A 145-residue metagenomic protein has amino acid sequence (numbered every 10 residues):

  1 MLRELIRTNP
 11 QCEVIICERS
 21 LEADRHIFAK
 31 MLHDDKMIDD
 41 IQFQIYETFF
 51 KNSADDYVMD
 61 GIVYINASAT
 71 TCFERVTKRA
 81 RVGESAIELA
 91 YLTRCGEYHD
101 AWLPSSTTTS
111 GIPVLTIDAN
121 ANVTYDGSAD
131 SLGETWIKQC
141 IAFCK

Functional and structural regions predicted by a protein language model:
M1-L21, R25-I38: Conserved nucleotide-sensing/catalytic segment adjacent to the nucleotide-binding pocket in NTP-handling enzymes
L2-I6, E47-K51, D100-P104: Generic structural signal for well-ordered alpha-helical scaffold segments
L5-P10, A54-V58, T107-T108: Conserved catalytic network of the ASCE P-loop NTPase/AAA+ motor domain
I15, G61-V63, P113-I117: Hydrophobic/aromatic beta-strand patches that form the interior of the parallel beta-sheet core in alpha/beta enzyme
C17-L21, I65-A69, A119: Short, well-ordered beta-to-alpha junction loops that form the rim of enzyme active sites and present histidine/acidic
R25-Y98: A glycine- and Lys/Arg-enriched "phosphate-lid" helix/loop adjacent to the NTP-binding pocket of small-molecule kinases
F73-K145: NTP-dependent small-molecule kinase module
